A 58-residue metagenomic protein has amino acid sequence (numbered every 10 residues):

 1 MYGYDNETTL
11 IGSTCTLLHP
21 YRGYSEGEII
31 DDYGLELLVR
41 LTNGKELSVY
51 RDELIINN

Functional and structural regions predicted by a protein language model:
Y2-N57: Basic/aromatic-rich interaction segments and small domains that mediate binding to polyanionic partners
